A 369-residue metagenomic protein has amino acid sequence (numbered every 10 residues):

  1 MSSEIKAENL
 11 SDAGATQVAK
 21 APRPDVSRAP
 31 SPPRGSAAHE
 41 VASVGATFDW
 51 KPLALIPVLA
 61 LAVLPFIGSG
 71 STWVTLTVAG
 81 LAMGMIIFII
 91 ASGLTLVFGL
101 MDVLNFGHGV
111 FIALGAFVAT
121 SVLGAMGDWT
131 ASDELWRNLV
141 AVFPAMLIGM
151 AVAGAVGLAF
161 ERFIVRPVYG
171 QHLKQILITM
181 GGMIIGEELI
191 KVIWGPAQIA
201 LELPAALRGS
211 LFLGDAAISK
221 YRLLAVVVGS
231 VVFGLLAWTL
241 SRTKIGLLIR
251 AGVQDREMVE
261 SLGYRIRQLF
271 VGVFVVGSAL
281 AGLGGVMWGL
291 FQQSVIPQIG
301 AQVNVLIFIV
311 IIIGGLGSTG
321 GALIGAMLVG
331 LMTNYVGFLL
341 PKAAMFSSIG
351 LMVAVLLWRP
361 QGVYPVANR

Functional and structural regions predicted by a protein language model:
S2-I90, V118, T130-M146, Q171-I176 (+2 more regions): Membrane-interfacial amphipathic/re-entrant helices at transmembrane-helix boundaries
G45, V78, L100-A159: Membrane-embedded helix boundary and interhelical linker motif in transport proteins
L53-I67, A151-A153, V226-L236, M352: Hydrophobic core of alpha-helical transmembrane segments in multi-pass integral membrane proteins
M83, A217-V295, T319-I324: Helix-loop-helix "hairpin" substructures at the membrane interface of multi-pass membrane proteins
M85, L94-F117, G170-Q175, I245-L248 (+6 more regions): Short, non-helical or kinked segments that cap or interrupt transmembrane helices
G93, R137-N138, V142-M150, V271-A281 (+2 more regions): Transmembrane alpha-helical segments in multi-pass inner-membrane proteins
W129-G182, L189, I324-V329, R359-P360: Alpha-helical transmembrane segments within multi-pass membrane transporters and channels
F163, P167-R242, L269, Q293 (+5 more regions): Transmembrane helix-bundle core of multi-pass membrane transporters and related energy-transducing complexes
